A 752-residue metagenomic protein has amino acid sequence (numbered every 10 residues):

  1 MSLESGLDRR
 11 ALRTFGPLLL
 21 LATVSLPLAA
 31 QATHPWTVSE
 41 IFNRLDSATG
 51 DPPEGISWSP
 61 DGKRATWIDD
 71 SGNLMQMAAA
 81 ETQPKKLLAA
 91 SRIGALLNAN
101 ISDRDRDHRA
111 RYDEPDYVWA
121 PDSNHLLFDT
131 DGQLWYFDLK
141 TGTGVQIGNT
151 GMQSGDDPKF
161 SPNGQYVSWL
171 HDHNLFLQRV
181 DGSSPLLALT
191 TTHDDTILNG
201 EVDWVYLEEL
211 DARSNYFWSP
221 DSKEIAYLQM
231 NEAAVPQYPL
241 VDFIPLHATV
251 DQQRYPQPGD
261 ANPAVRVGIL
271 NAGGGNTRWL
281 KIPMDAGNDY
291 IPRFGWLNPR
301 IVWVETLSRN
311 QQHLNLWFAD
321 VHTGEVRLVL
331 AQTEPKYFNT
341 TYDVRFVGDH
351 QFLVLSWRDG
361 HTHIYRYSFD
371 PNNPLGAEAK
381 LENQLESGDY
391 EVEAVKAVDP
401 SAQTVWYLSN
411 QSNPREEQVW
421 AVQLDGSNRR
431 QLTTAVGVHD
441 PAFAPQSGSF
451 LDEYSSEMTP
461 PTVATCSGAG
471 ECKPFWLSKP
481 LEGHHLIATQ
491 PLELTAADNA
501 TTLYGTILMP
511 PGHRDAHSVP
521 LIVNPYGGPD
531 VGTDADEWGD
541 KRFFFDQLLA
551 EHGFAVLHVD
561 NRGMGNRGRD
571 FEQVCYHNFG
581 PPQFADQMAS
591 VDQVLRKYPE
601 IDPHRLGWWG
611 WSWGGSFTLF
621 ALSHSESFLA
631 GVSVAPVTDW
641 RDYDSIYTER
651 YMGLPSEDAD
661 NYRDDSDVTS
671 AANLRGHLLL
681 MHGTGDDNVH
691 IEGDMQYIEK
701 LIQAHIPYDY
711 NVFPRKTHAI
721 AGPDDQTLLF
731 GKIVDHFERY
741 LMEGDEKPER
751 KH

Functional and structural regions predicted by a protein language model:
M1-A11: N-terminal secretory signal peptides that target proteins for export/translocation
F15-P27: Bacterial N-terminal signal peptides
L20-T23, A435, S518: Detector for intrinsically disordered, low-structure N-terminal pre-sequences
A30-F443, G448-S449, E457-T459, T465-C466 (+2 more regions): Beta-propeller folds
P236-Q237, R293-G295, P299, E305 (+1 more regions): Serine-hydrolase catalytic core recognition
